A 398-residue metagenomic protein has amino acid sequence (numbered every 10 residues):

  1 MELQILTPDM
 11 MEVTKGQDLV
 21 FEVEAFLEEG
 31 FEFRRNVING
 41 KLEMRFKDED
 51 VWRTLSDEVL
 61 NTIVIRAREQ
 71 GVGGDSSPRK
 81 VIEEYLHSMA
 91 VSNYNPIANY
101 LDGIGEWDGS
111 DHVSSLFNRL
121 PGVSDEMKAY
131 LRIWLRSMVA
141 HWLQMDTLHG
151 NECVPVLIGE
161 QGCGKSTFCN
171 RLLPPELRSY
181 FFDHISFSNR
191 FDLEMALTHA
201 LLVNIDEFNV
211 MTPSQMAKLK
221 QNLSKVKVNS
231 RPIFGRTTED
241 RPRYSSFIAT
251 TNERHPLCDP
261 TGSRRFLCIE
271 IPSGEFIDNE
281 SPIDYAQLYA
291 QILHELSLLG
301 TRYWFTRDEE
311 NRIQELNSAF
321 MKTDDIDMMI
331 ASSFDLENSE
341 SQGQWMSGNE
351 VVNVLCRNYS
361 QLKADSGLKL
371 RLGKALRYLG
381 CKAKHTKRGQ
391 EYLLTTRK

Functional and structural regions predicted by a protein language model:
M1-D108, D125-A129, L362-K363, K382 (+1 more regions): N-terminal nucleic-acid engagement/recognition segments and initiation subdomains in replication, restriction
S88-T198: P-loop NTPase catalytic core of nucleic-acid-dependent motor ATPases
L193-T198, P232-T250: AAA+/SF3 P-loop NTPase mechanochemical coupling elements
L201-S224, L257-G262: Conserved AAA+/SF3 P-loop NTPase catalytic/coupling segment centered on the Walker-B
A217-E239: Conserved catalytic/switch belt of AAA+ P-loop NTPases
C258-F276: A short helix-turn-beta junction within AAA+ P-loop NTPase domains corresponding to the substrate/partner-engaging
I283-N317: Long, low-complexity, charged/polar intrinsically disordered regions in eukaryotic proteins
Y303-K398: DNA transaction DNA-binding modules
